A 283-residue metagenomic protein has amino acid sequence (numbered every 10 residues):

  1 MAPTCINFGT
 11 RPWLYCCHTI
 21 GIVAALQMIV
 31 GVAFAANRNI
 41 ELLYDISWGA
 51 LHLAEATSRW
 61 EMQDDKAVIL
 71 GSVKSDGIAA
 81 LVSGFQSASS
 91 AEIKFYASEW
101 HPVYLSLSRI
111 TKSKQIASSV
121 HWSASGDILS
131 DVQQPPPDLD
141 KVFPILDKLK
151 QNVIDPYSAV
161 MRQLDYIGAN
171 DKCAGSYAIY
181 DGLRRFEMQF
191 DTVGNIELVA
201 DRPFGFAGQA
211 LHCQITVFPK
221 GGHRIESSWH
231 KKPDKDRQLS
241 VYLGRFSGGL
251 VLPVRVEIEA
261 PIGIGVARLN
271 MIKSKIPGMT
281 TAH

Functional and structural regions predicted by a protein language model:
M1-Y15: N-terminal secretory signal peptides that target proteins for export/translocation
P3-T4, F34, D147: Short, low-complexity interaction segments enriched in Ser/Thr/Pro/Gly
C5, C16-C17, C173, C213: Generic recognition of cysteine residues
F8, T19-I20, S176, T216: General secretory precursor processing signal
Y15-H18, V153, F204: Intrinsic-disorder-associated interaction segments
C17-I29: Bacterial N-terminal signal peptides
F34-A124, N170-H283: Acidic, serine/threonine-rich low-complexity disordered tracts
S125-E187: A charged, solvent-exposed segment within the mature domains of Sec-exported extracytoplasmic proteins
